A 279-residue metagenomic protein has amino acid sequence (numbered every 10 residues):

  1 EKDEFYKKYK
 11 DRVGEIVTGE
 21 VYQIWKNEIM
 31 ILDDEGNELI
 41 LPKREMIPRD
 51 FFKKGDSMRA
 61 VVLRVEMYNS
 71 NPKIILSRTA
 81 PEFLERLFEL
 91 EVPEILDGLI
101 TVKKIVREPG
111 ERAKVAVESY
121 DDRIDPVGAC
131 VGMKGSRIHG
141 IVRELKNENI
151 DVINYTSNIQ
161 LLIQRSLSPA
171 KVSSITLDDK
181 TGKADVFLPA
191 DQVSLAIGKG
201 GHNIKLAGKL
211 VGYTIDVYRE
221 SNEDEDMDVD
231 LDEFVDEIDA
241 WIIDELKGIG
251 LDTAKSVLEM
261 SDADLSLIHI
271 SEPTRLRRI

Functional and structural regions predicted by a protein language model:
E1-R275: RNA-contacting regions in translation and RNA-metabolism proteins, encompassing KH/S1 modules where present
